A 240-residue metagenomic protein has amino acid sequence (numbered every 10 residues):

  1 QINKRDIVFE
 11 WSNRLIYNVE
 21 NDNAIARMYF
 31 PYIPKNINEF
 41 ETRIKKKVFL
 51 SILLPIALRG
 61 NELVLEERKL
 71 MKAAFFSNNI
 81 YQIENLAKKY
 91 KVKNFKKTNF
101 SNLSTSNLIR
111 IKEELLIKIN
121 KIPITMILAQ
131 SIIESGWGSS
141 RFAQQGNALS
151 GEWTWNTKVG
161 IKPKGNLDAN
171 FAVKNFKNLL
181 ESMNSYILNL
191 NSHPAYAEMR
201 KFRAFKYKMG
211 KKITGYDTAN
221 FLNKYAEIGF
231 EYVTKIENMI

Functional and structural regions predicted by a protein language model:
Q1-L128, I133-I240: Catalytic cores of secreted/periplasmic lytic hydrolases that degrade extracellular macromolecules
